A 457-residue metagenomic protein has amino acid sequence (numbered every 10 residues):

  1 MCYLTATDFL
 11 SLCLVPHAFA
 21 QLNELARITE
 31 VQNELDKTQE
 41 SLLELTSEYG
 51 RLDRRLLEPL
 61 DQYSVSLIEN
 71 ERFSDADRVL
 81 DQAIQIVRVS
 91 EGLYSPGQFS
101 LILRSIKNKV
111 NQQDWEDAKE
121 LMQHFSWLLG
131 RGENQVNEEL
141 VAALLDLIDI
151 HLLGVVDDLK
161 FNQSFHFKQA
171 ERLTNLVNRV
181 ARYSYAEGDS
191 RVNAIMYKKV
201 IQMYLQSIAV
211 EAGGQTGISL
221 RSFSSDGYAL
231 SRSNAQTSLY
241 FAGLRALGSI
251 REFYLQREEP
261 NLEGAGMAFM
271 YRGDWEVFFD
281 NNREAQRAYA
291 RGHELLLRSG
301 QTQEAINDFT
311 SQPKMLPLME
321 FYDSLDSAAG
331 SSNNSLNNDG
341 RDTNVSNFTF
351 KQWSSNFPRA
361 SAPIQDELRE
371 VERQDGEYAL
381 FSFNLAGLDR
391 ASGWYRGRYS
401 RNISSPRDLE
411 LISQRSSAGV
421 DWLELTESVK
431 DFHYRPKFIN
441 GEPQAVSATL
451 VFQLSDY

Functional and structural regions predicted by a protein language model:
L10-E71: N-terminal leader/linker segments that initiate helical-solenoid repeat arrays
A26, E30-N33, I68, V110 (+4 more regions): Hydrophobic/aromatic side-chain positions at a characteristic register within alpha-helices of tetratricopeptide repeats
I28-L43, E71-Q82, D114-L128, F161-V180 (+3 more regions): Helix-turn-helix repeat elements of alpha-solenoid scaffolds
R51-E58, E69-N70, Q85-G97, Q301-T302: Short, charge-rich amphipathic alpha-helical segments embedded in non-transmembrane helical bundles/solenoids
D53, K107, G130-E139, D149 (+4 more regions): Charge-biased low-complexity segments
L57-E69, A83, F99-V110: Non-membrane alpha-helical segments in proteins
E71, Q113, V155, D280-R283: Residue-level detector of the short coil/turn that links helix A to helix B within each tetratricopeptide repeat
